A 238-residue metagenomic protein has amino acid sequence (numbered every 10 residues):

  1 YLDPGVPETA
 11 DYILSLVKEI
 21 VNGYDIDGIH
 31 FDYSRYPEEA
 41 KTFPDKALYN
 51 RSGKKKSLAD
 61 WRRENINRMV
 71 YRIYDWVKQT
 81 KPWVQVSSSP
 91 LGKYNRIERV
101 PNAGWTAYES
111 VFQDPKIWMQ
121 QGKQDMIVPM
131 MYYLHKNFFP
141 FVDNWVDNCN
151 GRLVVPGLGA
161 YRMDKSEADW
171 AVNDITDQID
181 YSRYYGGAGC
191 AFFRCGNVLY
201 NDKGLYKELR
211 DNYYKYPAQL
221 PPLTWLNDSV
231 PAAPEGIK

Functional and structural regions predicted by a protein language model:
Y1-I117, Q121-K123: Polysaccharide-binding and catalytic clefts of secreted carbohydrate-active enzymes
D25, P82, N150-R152, G186-G187: Short glycine/proline-enriched coil/turn segments at helix->beta-strand junctions
P44-K46, V100-A103, F141-N144, L205-E208: Short low-complexity, flexible loop/linker segments enriched in glycine and/or proline with clustered acidic
G53, W83-G104, V142-Q178: Active-site clefts of carbohydrate-active enzymes
D75, D143-W145, P221-W225: Intrinsically disordered, low-complexity boundary segments flanking structured domains
F112-F138, R152-L226: Substrate-binding cleft of secreted/luminal carbohydrate-active enzymes
D228-I237: Proline-enriched interdomain boundary motifs that mark the N-terminal boundary and often initiate the first structured
